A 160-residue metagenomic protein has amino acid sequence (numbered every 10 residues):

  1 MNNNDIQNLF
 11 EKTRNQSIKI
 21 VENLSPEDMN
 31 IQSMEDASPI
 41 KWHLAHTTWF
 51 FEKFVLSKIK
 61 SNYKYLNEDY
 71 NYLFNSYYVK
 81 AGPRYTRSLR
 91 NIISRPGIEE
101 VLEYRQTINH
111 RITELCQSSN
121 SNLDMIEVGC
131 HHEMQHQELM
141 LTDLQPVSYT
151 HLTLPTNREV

Functional and structural regions predicted by a protein language model:
N2, I6-F10, G97, V101 (+1 more regions): Residue-level preference for long, well-ordered alpha-helices that form the structural scaffold of enzyme catalytic
N2-P26: N-terminal regions that are enriched for targeting/export leaders and immediately downstream pro/stem segments
Q7, E27-P83, Q117-L152: Short, contiguous alpha-helical
I18, E22, H110-T113, Q145: Amphipathic, well-packed alpha-helical segments that form the structural scaffold of globular domains
P83-E100: Short His/Asp/Glu-rich catalytic/ion-coordination signatures at enzyme active sites or charged loops
E100-Q117: Mature extracytoplasmic enzyme cores
H151-V160: Single conserved hydrophobic/aromatic residue that forms the stacking wall/gate of nucleotide- or nucleobase-binding
